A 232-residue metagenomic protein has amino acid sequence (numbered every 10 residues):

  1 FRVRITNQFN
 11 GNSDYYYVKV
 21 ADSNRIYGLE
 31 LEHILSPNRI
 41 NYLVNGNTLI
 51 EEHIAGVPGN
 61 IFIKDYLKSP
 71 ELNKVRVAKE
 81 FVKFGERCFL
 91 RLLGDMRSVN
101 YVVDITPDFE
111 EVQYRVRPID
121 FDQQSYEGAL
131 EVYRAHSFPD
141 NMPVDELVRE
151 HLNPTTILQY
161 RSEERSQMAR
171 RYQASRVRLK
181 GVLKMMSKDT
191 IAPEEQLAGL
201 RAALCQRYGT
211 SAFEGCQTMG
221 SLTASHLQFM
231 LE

Functional and structural regions predicted by a protein language model:
F1-I61: Conserved ATP-binding subdomain of kinase catalytic cores across diverse folds
D22-S23, L35-I40, S69-L72, A135-D140: Short, low-complexity, polar/charged sequence segments that are solvent-exposed and flexible
I34-S36, N47-E52, K83-F84, E146-T155: Short C-terminal domain-edge/linker segments immediately following a structured domain
V44-N47, P70, A78-E80, V144-V148: Short, surface-exposed, polar/charged, turn-prone segments marking secondary-structure boundaries
I61-K68: AlphaC helix of the protein kinase catalytic domain
S69-L130: Conserved kinase catalytic-core segment
E110-E232: C-terminal catalytic region of ATP-dependent kinase domains
